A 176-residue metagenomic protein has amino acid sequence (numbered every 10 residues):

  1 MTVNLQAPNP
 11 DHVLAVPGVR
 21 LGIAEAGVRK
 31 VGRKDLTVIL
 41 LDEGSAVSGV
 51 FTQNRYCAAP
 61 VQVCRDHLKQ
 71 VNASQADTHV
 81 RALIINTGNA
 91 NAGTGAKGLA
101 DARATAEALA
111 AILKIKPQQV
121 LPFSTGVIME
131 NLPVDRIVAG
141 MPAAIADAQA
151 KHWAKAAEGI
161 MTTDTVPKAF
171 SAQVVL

Functional and structural regions predicted by a protein language model:
M1-Y56: N-terminal amphipathic/basic leader segments beginning at the initiator methionine
V28-V31, G49, Q53, T94-D101 (+2 more regions): Catalytic cores of large soluble enzymes that bind and process phosphate-bearing ligands
I39-L40, I84-T87, P122-S124, V175: Short beta-strand segments
A46-V47, F51-A76, M161-L176: Glycine-rich oxoanion-binding loops at beta->alpha junctions
L68, N89-A92, V127-M129: A short acidic, glycine/proline-enriched capping/turn motif at secondary-structure boundaries, especially helix N-cap
N72, I84-K114: Alpha-helical support elements that line or immediately flank enzyme active sites and cofactor-binding pockets
Q75-L83: Short coil-to-beta-strand
R103-A104, A108-L176: Glycine-rich, mobile lid/loop segments that gate access to catalytic sites or pores
